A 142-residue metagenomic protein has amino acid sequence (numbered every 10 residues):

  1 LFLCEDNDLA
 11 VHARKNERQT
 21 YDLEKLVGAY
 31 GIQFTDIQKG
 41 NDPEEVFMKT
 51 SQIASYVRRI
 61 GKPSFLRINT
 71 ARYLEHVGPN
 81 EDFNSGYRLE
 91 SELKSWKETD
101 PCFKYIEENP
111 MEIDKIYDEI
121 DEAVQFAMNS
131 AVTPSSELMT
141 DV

Functional and structural regions predicted by a protein language model:
L1-N129: Glycine-rich ThDP/TPP pyrophosphate-binding loop and its adjacent helix/strand module within ThDP-dependent enzymes
E122-A123, N129-V142: C-terminal intrinsically disordered, low-complexity extensions immediately downstream of enzyme catalytic cores
